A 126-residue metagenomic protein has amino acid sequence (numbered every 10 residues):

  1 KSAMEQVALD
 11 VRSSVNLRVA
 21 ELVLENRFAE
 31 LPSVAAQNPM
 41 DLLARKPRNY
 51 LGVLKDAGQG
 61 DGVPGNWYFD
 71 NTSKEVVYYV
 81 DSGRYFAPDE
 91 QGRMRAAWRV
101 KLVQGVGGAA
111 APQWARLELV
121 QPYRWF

Functional and structural regions predicted by a protein language model:
K1-N26: Membrane-proximal N-terminal amphipathic helix
D10, L17, A29, Y85-A87 (+1 more regions): Generic alpha-helical propensity signal that fires on short helical segments and nearby coil/disordered stretches
V19-S82: Extracellular/periplasmic head regions of type IV pilus-like filament subunits
E75-F126: Short, surface-exposed interaction loops/tails
